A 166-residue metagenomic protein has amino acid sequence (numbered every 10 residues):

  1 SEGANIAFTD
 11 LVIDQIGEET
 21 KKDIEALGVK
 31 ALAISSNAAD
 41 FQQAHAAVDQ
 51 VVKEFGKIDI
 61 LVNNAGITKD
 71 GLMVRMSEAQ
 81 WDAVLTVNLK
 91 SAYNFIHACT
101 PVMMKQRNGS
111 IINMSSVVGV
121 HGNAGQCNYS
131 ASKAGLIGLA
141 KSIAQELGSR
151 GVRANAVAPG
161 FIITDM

Functional and structural regions predicted by a protein language model:
A4-E19: Conserved glycine-rich Rossmann-like NAD(P)H-binding loop of the short-chain dehydrogenase/reductase
D14, S35-A47, E78: The beta1-alpha1 cofactor-binding region of Rossmann-like NAD(H)/NADP(H)-dependent oxidoreductases
L72-M73, Q80-L85: Substrate-binding pocket helix/loop in short-chain dehydrogenase/reductase
V74, H121-C127, S149-R150: Active-site loop immediately N-terminal to the catalytic Tyr-X3-Lys motif of short-chain dehydrogenase/reductase
I96, S132, A140: Active-site helix of classical SDR
P101, Q145-S149: Alpha-helical segment proximal to the catalytic Tyr-Lys
S116: Residue(s) in the substrate-gating loop at a strand-loop-helix junction that position the organic substrate next
